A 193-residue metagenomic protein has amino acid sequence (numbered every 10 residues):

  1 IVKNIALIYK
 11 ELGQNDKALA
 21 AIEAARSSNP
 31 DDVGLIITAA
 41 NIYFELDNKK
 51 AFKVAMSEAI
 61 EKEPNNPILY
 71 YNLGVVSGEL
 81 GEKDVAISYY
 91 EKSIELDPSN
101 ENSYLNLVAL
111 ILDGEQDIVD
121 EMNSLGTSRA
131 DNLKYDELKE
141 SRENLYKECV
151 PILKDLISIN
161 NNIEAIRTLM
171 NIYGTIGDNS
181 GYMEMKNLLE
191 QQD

Functional and structural regions predicted by a protein language model:
I1, L35, L69, S103 (+1 more regions): TPR alpha-solenoid repeat register
A24-A25, E58-A59, K92-S93, D155-L156 (+1 more regions): Canonical positions in the second alpha-helix
S28, K62, L96, S158-I159 (+1 more regions): Structural marker of alpha-solenoid helical repeat scaffolds
D32, N66, N100, N162-I163: Residue-level recognition of tetratricopeptide repeat
D113-I152: Short coil/linker segments at helix-helix boundaries
